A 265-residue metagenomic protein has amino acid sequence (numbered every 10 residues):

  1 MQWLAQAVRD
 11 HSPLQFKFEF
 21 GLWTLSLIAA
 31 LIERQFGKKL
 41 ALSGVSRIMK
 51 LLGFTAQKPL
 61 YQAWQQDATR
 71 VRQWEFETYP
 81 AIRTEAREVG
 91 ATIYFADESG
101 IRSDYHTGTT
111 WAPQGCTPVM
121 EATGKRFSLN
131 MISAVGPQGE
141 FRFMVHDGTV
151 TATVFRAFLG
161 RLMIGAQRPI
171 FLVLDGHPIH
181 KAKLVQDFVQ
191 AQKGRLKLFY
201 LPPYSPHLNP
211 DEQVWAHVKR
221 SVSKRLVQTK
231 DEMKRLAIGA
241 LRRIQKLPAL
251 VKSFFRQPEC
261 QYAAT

Functional and structural regions predicted by a protein language model:
M1-L42, R87-E88: A short, amphipathic alpha-helix used for macromolecular contacts
V8, L27, Q73-G160, P258-Y262: Extended, low-complexity cationic-aromatic segments
A41-L52: Major-groove recognition helix of helix-turn-helix-like DNA-binding domains
A56-V71: Short Lys/Arg-enriched helix C-cap and helix-to-coil transition segments that create basic nucleic-acid-contact patches
V89-A91, G100, K197, D211-T265: C-terminal anion-handling pockets and recognition modules
T117-K125, Q190-P210: RNase H-like polynucleotidyl transferase catalytic core
R168-K181, Y204, N209: Acidic/histidine-rich, metal-coordinating catalytic segments
